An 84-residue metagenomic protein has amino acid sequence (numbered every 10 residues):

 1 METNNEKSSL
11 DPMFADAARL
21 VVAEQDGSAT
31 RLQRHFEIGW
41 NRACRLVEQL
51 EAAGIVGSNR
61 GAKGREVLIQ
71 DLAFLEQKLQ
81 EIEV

Functional and structural regions predicted by a protein language model:
M1-V84: C-terminal intrinsically disordered, low-complexity extensions immediately downstream of enzyme catalytic cores
